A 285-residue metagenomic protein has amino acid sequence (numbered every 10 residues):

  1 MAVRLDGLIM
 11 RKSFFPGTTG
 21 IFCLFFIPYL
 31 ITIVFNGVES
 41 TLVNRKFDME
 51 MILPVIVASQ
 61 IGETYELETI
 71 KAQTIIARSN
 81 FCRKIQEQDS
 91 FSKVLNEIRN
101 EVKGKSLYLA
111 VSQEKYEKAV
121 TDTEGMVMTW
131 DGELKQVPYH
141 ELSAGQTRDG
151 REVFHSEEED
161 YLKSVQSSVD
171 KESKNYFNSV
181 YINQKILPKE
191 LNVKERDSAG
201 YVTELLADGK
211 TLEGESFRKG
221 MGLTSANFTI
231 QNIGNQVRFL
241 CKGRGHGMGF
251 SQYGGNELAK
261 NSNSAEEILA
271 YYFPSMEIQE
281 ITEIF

Functional and structural regions predicted by a protein language model:
M1-F285: Conserved, single-site charged/polar hotspot
